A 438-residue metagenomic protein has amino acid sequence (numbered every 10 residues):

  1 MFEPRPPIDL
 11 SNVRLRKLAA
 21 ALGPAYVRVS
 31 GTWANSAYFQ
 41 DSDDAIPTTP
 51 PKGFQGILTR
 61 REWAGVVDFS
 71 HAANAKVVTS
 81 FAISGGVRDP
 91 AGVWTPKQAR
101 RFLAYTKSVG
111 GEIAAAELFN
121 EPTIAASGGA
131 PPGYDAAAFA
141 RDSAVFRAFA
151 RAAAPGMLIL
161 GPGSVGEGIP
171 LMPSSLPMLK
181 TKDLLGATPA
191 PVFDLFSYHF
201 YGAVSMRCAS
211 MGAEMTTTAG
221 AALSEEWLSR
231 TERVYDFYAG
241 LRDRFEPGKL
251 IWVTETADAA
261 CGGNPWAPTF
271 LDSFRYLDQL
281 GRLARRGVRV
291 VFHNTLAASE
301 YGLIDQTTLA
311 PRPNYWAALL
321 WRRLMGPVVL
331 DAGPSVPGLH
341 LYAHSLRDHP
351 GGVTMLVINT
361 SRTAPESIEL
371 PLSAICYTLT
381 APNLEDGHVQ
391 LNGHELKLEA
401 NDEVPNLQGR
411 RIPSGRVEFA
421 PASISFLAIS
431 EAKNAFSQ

Functional and structural regions predicted by a protein language model:
M1-L118, P122-P173, M178, K182-V192 (+5 more regions): Non-catalytic accessory regions flanking glycosidase/transglycosidase catalytic cores in CAZymes
F146, G163, S197, E214-T216: Divalent cation-coordinating acidic motifs and surrounding scaffolds that mediate Ca2+/Mg2+/Mn2+/Zn2+-dependent binding
A190-G202, M206: Anion-binding catalytic surfaces of enzymes that hydrolyze or transfer phosphate/sulfate esters
A203-C261: Glycoside hydrolase catalytic-domain groove-lining segments
